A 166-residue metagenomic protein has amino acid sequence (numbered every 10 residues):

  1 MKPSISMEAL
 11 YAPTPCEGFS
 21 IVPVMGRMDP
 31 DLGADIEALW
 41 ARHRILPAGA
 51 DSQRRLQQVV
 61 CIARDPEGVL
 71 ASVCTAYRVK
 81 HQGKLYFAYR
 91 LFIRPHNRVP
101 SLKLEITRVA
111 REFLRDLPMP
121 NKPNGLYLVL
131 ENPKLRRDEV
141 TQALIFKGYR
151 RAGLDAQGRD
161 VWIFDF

Functional and structural regions predicted by a protein language model:
M1-T14, M119-F166: Terminal substrate-recognition subdomain of acyl/acetyltransferases
K2-A48: Short amphipathic alpha-helix that is part of the acyltransferase structural core
G26, I36-P66, L70-L85, L91: A conserved beta-strand-loop-helix scaffold within acyl/acetyltransferase catalytic domains
I36-P47, A110-P118, L144: Hydrophobic, Leu/Ile/Phe/Ala-enriched alpha-helical segments that form helix-helix packing faces
H81, H96-N97: Short, cysteine-centered beta-strand-loop-beta hairpins and adjacent loop/turn segments enriched in charged/polar
H81-Q82, L117-N121: Short, charge-rich binding segments
F92-P95, N132-K134: Short, flexible loop/turn elements at secondary-structure junctions
I93, V99-D116: Conserved acetyl-CoA-binding loop-helix of GNAT-fold acetyltransferases
